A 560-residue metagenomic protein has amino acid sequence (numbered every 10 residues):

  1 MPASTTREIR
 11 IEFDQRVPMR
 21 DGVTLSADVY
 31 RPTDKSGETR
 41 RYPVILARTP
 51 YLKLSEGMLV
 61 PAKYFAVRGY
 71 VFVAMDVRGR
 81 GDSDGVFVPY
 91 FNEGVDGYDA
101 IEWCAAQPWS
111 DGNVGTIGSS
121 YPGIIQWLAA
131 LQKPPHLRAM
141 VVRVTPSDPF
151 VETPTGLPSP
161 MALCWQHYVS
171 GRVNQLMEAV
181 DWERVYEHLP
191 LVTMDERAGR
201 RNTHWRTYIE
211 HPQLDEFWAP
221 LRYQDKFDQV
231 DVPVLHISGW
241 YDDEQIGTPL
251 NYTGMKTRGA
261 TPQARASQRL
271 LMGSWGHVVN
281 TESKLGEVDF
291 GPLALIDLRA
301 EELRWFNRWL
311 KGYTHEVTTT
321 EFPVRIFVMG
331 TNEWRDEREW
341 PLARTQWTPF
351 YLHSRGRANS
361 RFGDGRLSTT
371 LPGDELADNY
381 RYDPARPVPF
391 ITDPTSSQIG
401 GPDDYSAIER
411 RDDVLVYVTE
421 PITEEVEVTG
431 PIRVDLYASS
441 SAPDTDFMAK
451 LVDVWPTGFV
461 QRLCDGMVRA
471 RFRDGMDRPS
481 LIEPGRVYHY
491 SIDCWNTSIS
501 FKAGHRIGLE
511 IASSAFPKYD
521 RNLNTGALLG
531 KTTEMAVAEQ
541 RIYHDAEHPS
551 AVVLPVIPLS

Functional and structural regions predicted by a protein language model:
P2-R40, V418-E424, R478: N-terminal cap/lid segment of alpha/beta-hydrolase-fold proteins
T33-A106, P154-T155, T281-F290, E409 (+5 more regions): Cap/lid segment of the alpha/beta-hydrolase catalytic domain
V67, L128-Q229: Accessory cap/linker subdomain of secreted extracellular hydrolases
P108-Y121: Alpha/beta-hydrolase fold nucleophile elbow
H188-L189, G286-S560: C-terminal, loop-rich substrate-recognition/catalytic regions characterized by aromatic stacking residues
Q213, I246-Q268: Active-site-adjacent alpha-helix of alpha/beta-hydrolase-fold enzymes
V230, H236-S238: Short beta-strand/loop motif that positions the catalytic acidic residue of the alpha/beta-hydrolase fold
R258-K284: Catalytic histidine neighborhood in serine/cysteine hydrolases with alpha/beta-hydrolase-type architecture
